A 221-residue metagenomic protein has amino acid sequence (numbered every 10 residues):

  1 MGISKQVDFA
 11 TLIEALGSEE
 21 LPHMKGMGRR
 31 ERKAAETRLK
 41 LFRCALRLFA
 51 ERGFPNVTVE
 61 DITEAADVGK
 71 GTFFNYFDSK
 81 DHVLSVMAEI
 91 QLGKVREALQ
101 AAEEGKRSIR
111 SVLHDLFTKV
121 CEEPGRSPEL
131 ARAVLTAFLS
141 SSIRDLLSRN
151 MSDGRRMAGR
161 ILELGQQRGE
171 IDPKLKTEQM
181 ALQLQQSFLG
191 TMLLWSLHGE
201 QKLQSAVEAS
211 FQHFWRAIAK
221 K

Functional and structural regions predicted by a protein language model:
M1-R52, N56-A65, H82: Basic, helix-initiating cap at the start of DNA-binding domains
A35-R43, P55-N56, D67, Y76-Q100 (+2 more regions): An amphipathic alpha-helix adjacent to DNA-recognition modules
E51-P55, K106, S127, R168: Short coil/turn segments at alpha/beta junctions that flank glycine-rich nucleotide-binding fingerprints
G71: Key DNA-contact positions within bacterial/archaeal DNA-binding proteins
V86, E97-R126, T177, A181-L184 (+2 more regions): Hydrophobic alpha-helical connector segments
C121-G159: Short secondary-structure transition hinges
L135-T136, Q166-Q212: Hydrophobic/aromatic-rich alpha-helical bundle segments in the mid-to-C-terminal region
S152-M180, I218-K221: Hydrophobic alpha-helical bundle segments that form small-molecule/ligand-binding pockets
